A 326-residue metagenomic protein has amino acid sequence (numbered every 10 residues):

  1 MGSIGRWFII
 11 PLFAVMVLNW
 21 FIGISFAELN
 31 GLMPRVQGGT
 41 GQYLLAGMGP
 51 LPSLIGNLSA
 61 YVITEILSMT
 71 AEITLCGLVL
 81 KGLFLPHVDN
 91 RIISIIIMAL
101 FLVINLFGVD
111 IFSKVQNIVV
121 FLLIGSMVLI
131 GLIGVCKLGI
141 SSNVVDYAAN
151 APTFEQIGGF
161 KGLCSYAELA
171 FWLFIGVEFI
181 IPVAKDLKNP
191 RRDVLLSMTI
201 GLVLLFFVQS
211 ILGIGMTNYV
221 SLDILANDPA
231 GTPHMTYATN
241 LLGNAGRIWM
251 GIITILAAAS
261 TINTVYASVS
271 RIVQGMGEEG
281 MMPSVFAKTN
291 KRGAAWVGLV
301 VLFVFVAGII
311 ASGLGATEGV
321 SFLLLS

Functional and structural regions predicted by a protein language model:
M1-I9, L75-R91, D110-V120, W249-I252 (+1 more regions): Transmembrane helix-loop boundary segments of multi-pass membrane transporters
M1-I93, G201-L204, I211: Extracellular loop-to-transmembrane helix junctions
W7-L12, S53, N90-S94, M98 (+6 more regions): Residue-level signature of transmembrane alpha-helical entry/exit and packing/kink sites in multi-pass membrane
L12-M16, S25-E28, L54-L67, M98-L102 (+3 more regions): Hydrophobic alpha-helical transmembrane segments of multi-pass small-molecule transporters/permeases
A14, L83-I111, L123-I130, V144-D146 (+2 more regions): Transmembrane alpha-helical segments of multi-pass small-molecule transport proteins
G41-L45, G49, G82, T199-N263 (+1 more regions): TM-loop-TM module centered on a large, flexible mid-protein loop between adjacent transmembrane helices in multi-pass
S59-T74, F174, F179-D186, A245-S284 (+1 more regions): Membrane-helix boundary/coupling elements in multi-pass transport proteins
H87, N117-G251: Helix-loop-helix junctions that connect adjacent transmembrane segments in multi-pass membrane transporters
